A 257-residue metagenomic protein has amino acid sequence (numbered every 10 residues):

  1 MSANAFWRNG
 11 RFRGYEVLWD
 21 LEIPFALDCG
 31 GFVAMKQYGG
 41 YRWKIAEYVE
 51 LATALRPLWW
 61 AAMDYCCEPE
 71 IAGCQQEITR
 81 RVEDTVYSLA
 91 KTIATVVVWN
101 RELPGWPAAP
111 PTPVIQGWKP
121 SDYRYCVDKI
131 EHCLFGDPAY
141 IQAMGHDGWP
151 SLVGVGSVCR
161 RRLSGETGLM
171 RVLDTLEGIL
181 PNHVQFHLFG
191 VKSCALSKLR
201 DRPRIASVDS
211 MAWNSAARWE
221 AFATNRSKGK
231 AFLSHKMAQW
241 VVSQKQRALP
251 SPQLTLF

Functional and structural regions predicted by a protein language model:
M1-A3, F25-D28, L58-A62, P111-I115 (+3 more regions): Hydrophobic faces of well-ordered beta-strands that scaffold small-molecule active sites in alpha/beta enzyme cores
M1-R101, F257: Non-catalytic, usually N-terminal nucleic-acid engagement modules in DNA/RNA processing proteins
N4-F6, G30-A34, Y65, V114-P120 (+3 more regions): Active-site beta-loop-alpha junctions enriched in small/polar residues
E22, R56, F135-G136, M144-L152 (+2 more regions): Glycine-enriched alpha-helix->loop->beta-strand junction motifs that scaffold or abut catalytic
Y38, I71-C74, D122-V127, L163-M170 (+2 more regions): A short acidic (Asp/Glu
A46-V49, E77, A94-P107, R171-L188 (+1 more regions): Alpha/beta catalytic cores of nucleotide-metabolism and tRNA/nucleoside-modifying enzymes
W106, W118-V155: Alpha/beta enzyme core
G148-L176: Active-site-proximal segments of catalytic enzyme domains that coordinate small-molecule cofactors or metal ions
